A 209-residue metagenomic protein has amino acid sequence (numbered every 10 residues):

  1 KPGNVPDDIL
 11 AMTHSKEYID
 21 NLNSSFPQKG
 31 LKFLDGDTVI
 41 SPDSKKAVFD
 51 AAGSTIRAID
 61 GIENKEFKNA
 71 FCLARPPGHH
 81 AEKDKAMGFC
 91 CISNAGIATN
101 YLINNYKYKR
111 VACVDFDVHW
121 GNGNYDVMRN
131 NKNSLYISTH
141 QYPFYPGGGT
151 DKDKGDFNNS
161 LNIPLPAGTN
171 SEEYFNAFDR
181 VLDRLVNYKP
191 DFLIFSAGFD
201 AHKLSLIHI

Functional and structural regions predicted by a protein language model:
K1-I207: HDAC/HDAC-like amidohydrolase catalytic core signature
